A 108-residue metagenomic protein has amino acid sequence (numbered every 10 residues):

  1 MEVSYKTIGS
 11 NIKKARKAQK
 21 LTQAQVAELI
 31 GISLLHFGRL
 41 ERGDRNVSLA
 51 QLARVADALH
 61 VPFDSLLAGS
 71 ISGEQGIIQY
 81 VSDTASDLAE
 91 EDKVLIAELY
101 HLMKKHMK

Functional and structural regions predicted by a protein language model:
M1-T7: A detector for short, charged/polar N-terminal pre-domain segments
S10-Q25, R54, L88-A89: Short basic helix-loop element that most often maps to the first helix and adjoining turn of HTH DNA-binding modules
G31-N46, A68-I71: Recognition helix of helix-turn-helix/homeodomain-like DNA-binding domains that insert into the DNA major groove
A50-S65: DNA major-groove recognition helix of helix-turn-helix/homeodomain DNA-binding modules
S72-K108: Interfacial/linker helices and their anchor residues that mediate assembly or domain coupling
